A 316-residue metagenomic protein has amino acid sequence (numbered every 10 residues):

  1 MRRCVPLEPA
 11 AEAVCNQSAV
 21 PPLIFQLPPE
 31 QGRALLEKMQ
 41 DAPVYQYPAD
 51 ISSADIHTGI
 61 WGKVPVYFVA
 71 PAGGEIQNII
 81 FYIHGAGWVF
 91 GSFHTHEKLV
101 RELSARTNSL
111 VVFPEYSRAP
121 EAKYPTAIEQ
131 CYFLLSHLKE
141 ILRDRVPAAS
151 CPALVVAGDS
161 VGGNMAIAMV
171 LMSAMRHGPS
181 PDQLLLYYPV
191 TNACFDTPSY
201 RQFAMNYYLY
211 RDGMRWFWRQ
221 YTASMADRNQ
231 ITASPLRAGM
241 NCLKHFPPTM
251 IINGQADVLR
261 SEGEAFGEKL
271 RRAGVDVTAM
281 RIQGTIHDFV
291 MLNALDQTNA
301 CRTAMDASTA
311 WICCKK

Functional and structural regions predicted by a protein language model:
M1-P71, D227, N299, K316: A glycine/proline-hinged amphipathic helix-loop "lid/cap" segment that gates access to hydrophobic ligand pockets
P65-I76, L236-L243: Short beta-strand-to-loop junctions in surface cap/lid or active-site-entrance loops
Q77-A86: Short beta-strand element of the alpha/beta-hydrolase
H94-F113: Short amphipathic alpha-helix adjacent to the substrate-entry channel of hydrolases
A122-D144: Alpha/beta-hydrolase active-site loop
R145-S160: Alpha/beta-hydrolase fold nucleophile elbow
C151-A153, I167-K316: Alpha/beta hydrolase fold serine-hydrolase catalytic domain that processes acyl esters and thioesters
G158-A168: Glycine-rich nucleophile elbow surrounding the catalytic serine of serine-hydrolase chemistry
